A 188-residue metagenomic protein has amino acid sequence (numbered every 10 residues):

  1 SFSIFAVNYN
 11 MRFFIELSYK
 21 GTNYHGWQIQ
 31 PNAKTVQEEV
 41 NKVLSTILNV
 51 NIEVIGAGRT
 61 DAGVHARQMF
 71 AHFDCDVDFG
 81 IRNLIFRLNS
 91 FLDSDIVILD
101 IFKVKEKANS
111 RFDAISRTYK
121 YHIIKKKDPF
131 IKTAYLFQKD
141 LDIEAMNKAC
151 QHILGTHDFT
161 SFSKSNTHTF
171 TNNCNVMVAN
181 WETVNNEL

Functional and structural regions predicted by a protein language model:
S1-N10: N-terminal amphipathic/basic-hydrophobic helices that include classical n-h-c signal peptides and signal-anchor
N10-L188: Structured-RNA-binding interfaces characteristic of tRNA pseudouridine synthases
